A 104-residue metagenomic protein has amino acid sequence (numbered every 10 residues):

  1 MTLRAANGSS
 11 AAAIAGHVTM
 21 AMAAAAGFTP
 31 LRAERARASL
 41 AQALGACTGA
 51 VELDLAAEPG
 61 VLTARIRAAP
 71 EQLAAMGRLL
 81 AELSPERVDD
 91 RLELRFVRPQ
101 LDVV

Functional and structural regions predicted by a protein language model:
M1, G45-V104: Conserved beta-strand-loop-beta-strand hairpin that lines the nucleotide-binding pocket of ATP/GTP-utilizing enzymes
M1-F28: Helix-loop-beta hinge of the Bergerat
S9-S10, S39-A41, S84-P85: Generic serine detector
A11-I14, R32-A36, Q72: Short amphipathic alpha-helical segments
A26-L53, L79: Conserved ATP-binding N-box helix of the HATPase_c
